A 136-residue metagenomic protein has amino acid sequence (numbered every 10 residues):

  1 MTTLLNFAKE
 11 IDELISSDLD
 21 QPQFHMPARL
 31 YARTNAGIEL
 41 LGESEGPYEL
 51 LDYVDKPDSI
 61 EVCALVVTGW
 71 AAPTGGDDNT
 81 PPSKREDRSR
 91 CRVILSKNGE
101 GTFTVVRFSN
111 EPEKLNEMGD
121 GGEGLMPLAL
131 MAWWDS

Functional and structural regions predicted by a protein language model:
M1-S59: N-terminal domain-onset segments
L4-E10, Q23, C63-A71, G122 (+1 more regions): A broadly tuned "polar low-complexity/structure-edge" signature
I11, L19-P22, T80-R85, R92-L95: A generic local secondary-structure boundary/capping motif
P22, P27, P47, P57 (+4 more regions): Proline-rich intrinsically disordered, low-complexity coils
R29-R33, I38-G42, E61-P73, S89-R107: Ordered hydrophobic segments in well-structured contexts
L41-E61, P112-L130: A signal for specific C-terminal beta-sheet/loop modules enriched in small/flexible residues with GP/PG/PP motifs
L50-T80: Short HxH-centered metal-ligating active-site micro-motif
R85-S136: Glycine-rich, aromatic-bearing surface loops/beta-hairpins
